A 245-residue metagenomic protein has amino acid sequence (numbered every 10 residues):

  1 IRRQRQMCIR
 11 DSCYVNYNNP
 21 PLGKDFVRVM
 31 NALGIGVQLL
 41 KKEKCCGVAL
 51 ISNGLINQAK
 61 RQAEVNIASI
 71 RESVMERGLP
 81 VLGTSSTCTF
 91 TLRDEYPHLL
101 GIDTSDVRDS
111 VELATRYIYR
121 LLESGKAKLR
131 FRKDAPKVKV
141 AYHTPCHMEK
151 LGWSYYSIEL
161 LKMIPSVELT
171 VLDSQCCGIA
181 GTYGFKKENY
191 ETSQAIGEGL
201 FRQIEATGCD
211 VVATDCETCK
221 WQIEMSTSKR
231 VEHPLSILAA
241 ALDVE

Functional and structural regions predicted by a protein language model:
I1-I9: Single conserved hydrophobic/aromatic residue that forms the stacking wall/gate of nucleotide- or nucleobase-binding
D11-D106, K139, T144-E245: Cofactor-cradling patches in redox/metallo enzymes
Y96, S105-K126, S166: C-terminal, non-catalytic macromolecule-binding modules
T115-H143, M148: A C-terminal junction/extension of Radical SAM enzymes
